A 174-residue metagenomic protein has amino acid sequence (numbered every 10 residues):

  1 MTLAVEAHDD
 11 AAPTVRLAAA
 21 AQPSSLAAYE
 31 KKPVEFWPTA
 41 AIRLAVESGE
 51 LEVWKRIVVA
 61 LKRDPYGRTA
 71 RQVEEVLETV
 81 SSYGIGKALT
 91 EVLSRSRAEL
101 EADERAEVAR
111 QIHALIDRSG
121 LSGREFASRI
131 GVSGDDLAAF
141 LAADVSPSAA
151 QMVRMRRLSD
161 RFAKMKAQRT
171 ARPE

Functional and structural regions predicted by a protein language model:
M1-R71: DNA-contacting interfaces and partner/effector-binding or oligomerization modules in DNA-centric proteins
V34-P38, G49-V53, E104-V108, R118 (+1 more regions): Alpha-helix N-cap/N′ positions at the starts of helices
R56-A98: Interaction interfaces in information-processing and related assembly proteins
T90-R118: A short, Lys/Arg-rich alpha-helix, primarily the initiator
E91, R95, P147-R169: DNA major-groove recognition helix of helix-turn-helix/homeodomain DNA-binding modules
S122-S128, L137: Short alpha-helical "recognition helix" segments of helix-turn-helix
G131-P147: Recognition helix of helix-turn-helix/homeodomain-like DNA-binding domains that insert into the DNA major groove
